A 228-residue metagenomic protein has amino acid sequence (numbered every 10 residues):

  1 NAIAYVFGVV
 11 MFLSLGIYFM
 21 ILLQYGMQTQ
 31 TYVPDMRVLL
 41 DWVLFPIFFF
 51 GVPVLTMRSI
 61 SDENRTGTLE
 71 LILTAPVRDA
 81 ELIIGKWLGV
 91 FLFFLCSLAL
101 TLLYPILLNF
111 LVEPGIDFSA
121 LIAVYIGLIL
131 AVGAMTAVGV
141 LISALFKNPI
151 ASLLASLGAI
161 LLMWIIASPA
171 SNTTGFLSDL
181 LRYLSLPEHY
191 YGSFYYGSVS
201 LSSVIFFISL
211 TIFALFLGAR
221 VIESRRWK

Functional and structural regions predicted by a protein language model:
N1-V10: Membrane-interface helix starts
L15-M20, V33-D41, I47, G89-I150: Secretory targeting signals
L22-D35, S152-V221, K228: Terminal transmembrane helical anchor/hairpin motif
L39-D62: Long, hydrophobic alpha-helical segments
V52, L100, A134, F213-A214: Residue-level signal for transmembrane alpha-helical positions in Major Facilitator Superfamily
V52-T56, Y104, A137-V138, L217-G218: Hydrophobic/aromatic residues in alpha-helical transmembrane segments
S59-G89: Helix-loop-helix units of permease transmembrane domains in multi-pass membrane transporters, especially ABC
D62, I106-F110, A144, S168 (+1 more regions): Transmembrane helix-loop junction
